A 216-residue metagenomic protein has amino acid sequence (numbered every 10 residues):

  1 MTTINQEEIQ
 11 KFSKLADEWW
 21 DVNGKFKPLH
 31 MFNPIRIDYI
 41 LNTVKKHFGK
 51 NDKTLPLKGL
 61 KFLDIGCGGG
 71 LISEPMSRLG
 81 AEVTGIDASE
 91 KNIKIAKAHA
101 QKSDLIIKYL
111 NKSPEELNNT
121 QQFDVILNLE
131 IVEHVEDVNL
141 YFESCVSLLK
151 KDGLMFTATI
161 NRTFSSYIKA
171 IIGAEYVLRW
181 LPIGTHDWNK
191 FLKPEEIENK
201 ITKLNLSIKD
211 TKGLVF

Functional and structural regions predicted by a protein language model:
M1-F26: N-terminal, positively charged/glycine-rich alpha-helical extensions of SAM-dependent methyltransferases
M31-K58: Conserved alpha-helix/loop element of class I SAM-dependent methyltransferases that forms part of the SAM/SAH-binding
V44, F48, A100, I201: Conserved hydrophobic residues forming the short capping helix/wall of the S-adenosyl-L-methionine
N51-L55, L60-Y167: Conserved SAM-binding loop
T159, R179-E196: Acceptor-substrate binding/catalytic loop of class I
S166-Y176: Short, flexible, mixed-charge acidic loops at enzyme active sites
K200-L206: A structural motif corresponding to the C-terminal end of an alpha-helix and its immediate exit/capping segment
L206-F216: Conserved S-adenosyl-L-methionine
